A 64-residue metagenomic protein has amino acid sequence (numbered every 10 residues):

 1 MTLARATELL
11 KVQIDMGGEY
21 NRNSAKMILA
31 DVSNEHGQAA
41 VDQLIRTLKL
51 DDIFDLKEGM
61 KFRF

Functional and structural regions predicted by a protein language model:
M1-A30, F62: N-terminal acidic leader/helix
S24-F62: Short, charge-rich amphipathic interface segments used for partner binding and complex assembly
